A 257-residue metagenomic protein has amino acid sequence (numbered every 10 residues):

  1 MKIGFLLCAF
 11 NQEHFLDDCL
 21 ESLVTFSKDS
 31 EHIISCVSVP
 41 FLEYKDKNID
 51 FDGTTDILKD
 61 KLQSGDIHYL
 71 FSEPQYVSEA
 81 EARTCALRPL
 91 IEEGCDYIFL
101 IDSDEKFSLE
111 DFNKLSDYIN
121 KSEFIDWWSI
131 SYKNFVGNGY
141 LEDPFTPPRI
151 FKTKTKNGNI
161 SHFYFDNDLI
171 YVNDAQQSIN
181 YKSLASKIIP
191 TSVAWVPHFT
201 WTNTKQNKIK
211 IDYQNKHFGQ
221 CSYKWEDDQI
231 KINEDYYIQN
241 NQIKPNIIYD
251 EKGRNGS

Functional and structural regions predicted by a protein language model:
M1-T25: N-proximal low-complexity "stem/linker" segments adjacent to membrane-targeting elements
L6-L7, I34-C36: Short hydrophobic beta-strand elements that form part of the catalytic alpha/beta core underpinning NDP-sugar/donor
E21-E31, S38-D46: Short, acidic, metal-binding catalytic loop of nucleotide-sugar glycosyltransferases
V24, K28, Q63, I91-E92 (+1 more regions): Residue-level signal for alpha-helix termini/capping positions
S38-C95: Active-site-proximal specificity loops/subdomain of glycosyltransferases
E79-T84, K106-S257: Catalytic-site signature of metal-activated, phosphate-bearing donor transferases, centered on the GT-A/GT-A-like
G94-S108: Short beta-strand-to-loop acidic/aromatic patch adjacent to the donor-nucleotide binding site
